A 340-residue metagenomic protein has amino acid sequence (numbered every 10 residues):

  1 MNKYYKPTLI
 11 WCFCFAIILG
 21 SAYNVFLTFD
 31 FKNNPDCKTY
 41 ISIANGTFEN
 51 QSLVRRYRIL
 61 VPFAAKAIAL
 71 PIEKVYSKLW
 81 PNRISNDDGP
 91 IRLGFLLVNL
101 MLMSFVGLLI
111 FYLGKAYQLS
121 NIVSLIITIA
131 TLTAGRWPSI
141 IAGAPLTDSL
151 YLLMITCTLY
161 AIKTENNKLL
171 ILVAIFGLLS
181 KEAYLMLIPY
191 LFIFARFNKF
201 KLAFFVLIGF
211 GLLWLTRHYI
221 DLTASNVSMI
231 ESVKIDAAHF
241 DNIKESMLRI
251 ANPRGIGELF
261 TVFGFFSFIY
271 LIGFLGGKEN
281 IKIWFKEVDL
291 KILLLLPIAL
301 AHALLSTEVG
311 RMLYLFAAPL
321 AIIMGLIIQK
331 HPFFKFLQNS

Functional and structural regions predicted by a protein language model:
L27-I41, S52-I68, K181: Extracytoplasmic catalytic/substrate-binding loops of multi-pass membrane glycan-assembly enzymes
L53-P90: Short hydrophobic/aromatic helix or loop-helix immediately within or flanking a transmembrane segment in polytopic
G89, L93-Y117: Transmembrane-helix motifs of polytopic, lipid-linked glycan transferases
G107-T133, L153: Transmembrane-helix signature of polytopic, membrane-embedded enzymes that assemble or transfer cell-envelope glycans
I126, W137-T156, S180, M312-A317: Multi-pass, polyprenyl lipid-linked donor-dependent membrane glycosyltransferases
S149-L169, P319-I323: Specific aromatic-rich, kink-prone transmembrane helix
T156-A161, K168-E182, L187-F194, L300: Membrane-interface alpha helices of multi-pass inner-membrane proteins
P189, N198-N280, I292-L295: Membrane-lumen/periplasm interface segments of specific transmembrane helices in polyprenyl phosphate-linked
